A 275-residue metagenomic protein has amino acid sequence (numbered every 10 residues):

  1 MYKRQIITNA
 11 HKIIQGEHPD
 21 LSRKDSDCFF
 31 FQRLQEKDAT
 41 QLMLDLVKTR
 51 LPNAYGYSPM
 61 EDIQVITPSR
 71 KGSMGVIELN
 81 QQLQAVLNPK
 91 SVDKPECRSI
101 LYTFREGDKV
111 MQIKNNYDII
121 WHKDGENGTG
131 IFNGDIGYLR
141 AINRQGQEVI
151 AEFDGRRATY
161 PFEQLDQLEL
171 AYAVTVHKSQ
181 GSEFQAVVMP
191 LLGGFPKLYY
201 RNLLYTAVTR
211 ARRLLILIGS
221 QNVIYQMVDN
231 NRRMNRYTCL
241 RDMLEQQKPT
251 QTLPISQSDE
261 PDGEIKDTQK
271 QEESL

Functional and structural regions predicted by a protein language model:
Y2, F31, N230-M234: Intrinsically disordered, low-complexity sequence elements enriched in Ser/Thr/Gly/Pro
K3-G130: Conserved helicase motor core of P-loop NTPases
N133-L275: C-terminal accessory regions
